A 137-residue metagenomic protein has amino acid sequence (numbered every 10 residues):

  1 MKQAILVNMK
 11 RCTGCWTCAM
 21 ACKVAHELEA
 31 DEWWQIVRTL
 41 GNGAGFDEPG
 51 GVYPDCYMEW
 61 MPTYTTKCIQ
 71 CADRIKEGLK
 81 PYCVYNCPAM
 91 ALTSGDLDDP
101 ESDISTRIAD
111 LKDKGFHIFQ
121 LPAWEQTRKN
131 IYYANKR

Functional and structural regions predicted by a protein language model:
M1-R137: Non-ligating segments of multi-cofactor redox enzymes
